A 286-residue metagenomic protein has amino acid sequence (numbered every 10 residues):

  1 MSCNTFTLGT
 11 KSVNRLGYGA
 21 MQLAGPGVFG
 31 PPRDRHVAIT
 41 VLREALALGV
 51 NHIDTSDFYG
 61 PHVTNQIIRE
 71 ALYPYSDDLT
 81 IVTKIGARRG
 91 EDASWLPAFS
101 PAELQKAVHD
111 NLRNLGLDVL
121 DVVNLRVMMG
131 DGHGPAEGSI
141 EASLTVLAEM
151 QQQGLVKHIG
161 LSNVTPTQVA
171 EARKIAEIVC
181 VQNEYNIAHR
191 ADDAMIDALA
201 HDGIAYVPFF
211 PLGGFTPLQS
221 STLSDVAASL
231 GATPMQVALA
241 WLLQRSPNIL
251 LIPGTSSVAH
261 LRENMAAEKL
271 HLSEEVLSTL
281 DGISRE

Functional and structural regions predicted by a protein language model:
M1-L79, R285: N-terminal binding-site loop/beta-alpha segment at the start of enzyme catalytic domains that lines or forms
T10, R69-T80, R113-G116, R173-I175 (+1 more regions): Acidic (Asp/Glu)-rich catalytic clusters
Q22-H36, E91-A102, D131-A136: Active-site mouth loops of central-metabolism enzymes
P31-A45, F99-L115, T165-A170: Short, acidic/polar
V50, L117-L120, V156, I178: A structural motif
D78-E91: A short, structured active-site edge motif that brings together acidic residues
L112-H133: Active-site groove signature of glycoside hydrolases
M128-E286: Beta/alpha (TIM)-barrel catalytic core signal, keyed to glycine-rich beta->alpha loops juxtaposed to Asp/Glu that bind
